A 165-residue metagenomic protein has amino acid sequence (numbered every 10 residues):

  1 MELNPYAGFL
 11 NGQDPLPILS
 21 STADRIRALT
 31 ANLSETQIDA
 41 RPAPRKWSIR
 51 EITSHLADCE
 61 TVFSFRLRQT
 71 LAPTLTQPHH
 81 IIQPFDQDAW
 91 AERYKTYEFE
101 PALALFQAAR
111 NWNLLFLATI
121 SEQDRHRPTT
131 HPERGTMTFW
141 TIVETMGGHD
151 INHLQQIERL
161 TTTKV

Functional and structural regions predicted by a protein language model:
M1-P5, D39-Q87, N111-L114, A118 (+1 more regions): Short, contiguous alpha-helical
M1-S20: Extreme N-terminal tail/first-helix region
F9-Q13, I49, T96-L103, T136 (+1 more regions): Active-site oxyanion-binding pockets that recognize sulfate/phosphate
N11, I18, P44, S48 (+3 more regions): Alpha-helix N-cap/loop-to-helix boundary motif
P17-L29, Q87-H126, M146: Acidic/histidine-rich alpha-helical segments that form the ligand environment of transition-metal centers
S21-D24, A28, N32-W47: A glycine-rich, hydrophobic loop/mini-helix early in the fold
